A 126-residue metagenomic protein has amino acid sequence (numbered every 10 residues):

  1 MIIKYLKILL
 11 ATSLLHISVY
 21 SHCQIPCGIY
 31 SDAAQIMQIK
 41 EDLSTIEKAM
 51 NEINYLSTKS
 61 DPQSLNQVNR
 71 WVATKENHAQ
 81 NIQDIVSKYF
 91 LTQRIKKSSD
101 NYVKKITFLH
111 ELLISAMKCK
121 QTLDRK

Functional and structural regions predicted by a protein language model:
I2-A11: Sec-dependent signal peptide recognition, specifically the positively charged N-region followed immediately by
H16-S18: N-terminal signal peptide c-region/cleavage motif recognized by signal peptidases
Y20-P62: Immediate post-signal-peptide N-terminus of mature secreted/exported proteins
I36, F108-K126: C-terminal amphipathic alpha-helix
D42-E52, H78, I82-V86, F108-S115: Amphipathic, well-ordered alpha-helical segments in soluble domains
M50-S64, Q93, K97, A116-L123: Secondary-structure edge/capping motif, primarily at the C-terminal ends of alpha-helices and the immediately following
N66-A73, Y102-I106, K126: Short, charged, amphipathic alpha-helical segments
N81-Y102: Short, solvent-exposed, charged loop/turn and helix-capping segments that join or cap alpha-helices on peripheral
